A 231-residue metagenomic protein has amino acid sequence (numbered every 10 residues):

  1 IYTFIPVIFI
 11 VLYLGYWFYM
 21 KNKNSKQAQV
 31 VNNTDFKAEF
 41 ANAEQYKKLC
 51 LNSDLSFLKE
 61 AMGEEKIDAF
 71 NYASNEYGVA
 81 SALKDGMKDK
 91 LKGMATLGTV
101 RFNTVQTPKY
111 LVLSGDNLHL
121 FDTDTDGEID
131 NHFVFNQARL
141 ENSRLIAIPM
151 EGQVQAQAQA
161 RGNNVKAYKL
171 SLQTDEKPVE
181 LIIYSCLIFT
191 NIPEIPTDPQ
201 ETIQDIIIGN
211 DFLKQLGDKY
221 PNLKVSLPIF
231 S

Functional and structural regions predicted by a protein language model:
I1-K21: Alpha-helical transmembrane anchor segments and their immediate juxtamembrane flanks, especially terminal single-pass
T3-F9, Q173-S231: Terminal and domain-flanking low-complexity segments
K21-L111: Anionic N-terminal interaction surfaces
N22-N24, N32-N33, N42, N52 (+11 more regions): Detector for Asparagine
L97-A167, P178: Phosphoinositide-binding peripheral membrane targeting modules
